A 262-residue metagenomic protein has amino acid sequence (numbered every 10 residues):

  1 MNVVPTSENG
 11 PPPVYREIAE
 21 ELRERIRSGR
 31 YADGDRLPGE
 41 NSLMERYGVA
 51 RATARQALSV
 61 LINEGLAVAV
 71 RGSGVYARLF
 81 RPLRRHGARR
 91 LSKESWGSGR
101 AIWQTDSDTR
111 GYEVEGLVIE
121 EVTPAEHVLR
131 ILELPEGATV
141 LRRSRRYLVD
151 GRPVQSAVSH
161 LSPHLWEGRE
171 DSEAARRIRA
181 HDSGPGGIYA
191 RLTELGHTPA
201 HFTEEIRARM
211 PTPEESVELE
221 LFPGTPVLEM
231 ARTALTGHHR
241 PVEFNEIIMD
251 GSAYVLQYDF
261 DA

Functional and structural regions predicted by a protein language model:
N2-A19, E45-R46, Q56-T139, E167-A190 (+3 more regions): HTH-adjacent hinge/linker in prokaryotic transcriptional regulators
E17-D35: Short helix->loop/beta-hairpin flanking segments within DNA-binding domains
G29, G34-Y47: A short alpha-helical element within helix-turn-helix/winged-helix DNA-binding domains across DNA-binding proteins
G39, L148-V149, T236-G237: Short, acidic, Ser/Thr-enriched surface-loop or helix-capping motifs
A50: Helix-turn-helix DNA-binding motif, specifically the short coil turn and the N-cap/start of the second
L134-P135, R152, L161-A262: C-terminal regulatory/effector modules of DNA-binding transcriptional regulators
S156-V158: Phosphate/anion-contacting hairpin/loop surfaces
